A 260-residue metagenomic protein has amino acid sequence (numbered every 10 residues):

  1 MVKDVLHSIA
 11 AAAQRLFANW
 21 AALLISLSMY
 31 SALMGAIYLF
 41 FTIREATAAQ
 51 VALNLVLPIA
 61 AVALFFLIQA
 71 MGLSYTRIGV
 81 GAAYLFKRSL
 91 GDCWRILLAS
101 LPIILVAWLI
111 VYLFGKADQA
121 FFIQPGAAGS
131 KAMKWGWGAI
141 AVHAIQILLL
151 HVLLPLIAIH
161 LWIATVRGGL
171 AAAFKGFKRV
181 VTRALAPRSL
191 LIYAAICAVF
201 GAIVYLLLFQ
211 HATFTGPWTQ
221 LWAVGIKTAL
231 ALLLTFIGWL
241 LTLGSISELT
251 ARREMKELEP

Functional and structural regions predicted by a protein language model:
M1-P260: Hydrophobic alpha-helical membrane segments
